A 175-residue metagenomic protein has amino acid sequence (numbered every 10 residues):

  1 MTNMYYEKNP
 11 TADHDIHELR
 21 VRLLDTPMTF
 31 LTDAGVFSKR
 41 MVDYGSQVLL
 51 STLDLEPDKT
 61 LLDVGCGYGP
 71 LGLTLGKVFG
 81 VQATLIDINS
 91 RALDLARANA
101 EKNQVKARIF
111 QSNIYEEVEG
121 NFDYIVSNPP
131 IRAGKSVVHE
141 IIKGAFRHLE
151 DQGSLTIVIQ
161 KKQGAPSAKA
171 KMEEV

Functional and structural regions predicted by a protein language model:
M1-L24, G35, K39: N-terminal auxiliary segments of SAM/dcSAM-dependent transferases
T26-M28: Well-ordered beta-strand scaffold positions
V36, R91, R132, Q160-Q163: Short, surface-exposed acidic/glycine-rich loop or hinge patches that mediate macromolecular interfaces
Y44-S127: Conserved SAM/SAH cofactor-binding pocket of Class I
S127-S136: Glycine-rich phosphate-binding "P-loop"
H139-D151: A short glycine-rich, Lys/Arg-flanked "PGG" loop and its adjoining helix->strand segment in the class I
Q152-I159: Conserved beta-strand signature within the Rossmann-like core of class I S-adenosyl-L-methionine
Q160-E174: Conserved class I S-adenosyl-L-methionine
